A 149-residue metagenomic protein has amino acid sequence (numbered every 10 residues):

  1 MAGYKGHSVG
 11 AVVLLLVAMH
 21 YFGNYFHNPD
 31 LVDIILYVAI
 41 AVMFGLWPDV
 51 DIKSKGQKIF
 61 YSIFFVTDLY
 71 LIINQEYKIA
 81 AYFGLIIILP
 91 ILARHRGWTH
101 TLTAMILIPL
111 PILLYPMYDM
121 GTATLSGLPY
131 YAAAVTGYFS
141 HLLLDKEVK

Functional and structural regions predicted by a protein language model:
M1-K149: N-terminal membrane-targeting hydrophobic helices
